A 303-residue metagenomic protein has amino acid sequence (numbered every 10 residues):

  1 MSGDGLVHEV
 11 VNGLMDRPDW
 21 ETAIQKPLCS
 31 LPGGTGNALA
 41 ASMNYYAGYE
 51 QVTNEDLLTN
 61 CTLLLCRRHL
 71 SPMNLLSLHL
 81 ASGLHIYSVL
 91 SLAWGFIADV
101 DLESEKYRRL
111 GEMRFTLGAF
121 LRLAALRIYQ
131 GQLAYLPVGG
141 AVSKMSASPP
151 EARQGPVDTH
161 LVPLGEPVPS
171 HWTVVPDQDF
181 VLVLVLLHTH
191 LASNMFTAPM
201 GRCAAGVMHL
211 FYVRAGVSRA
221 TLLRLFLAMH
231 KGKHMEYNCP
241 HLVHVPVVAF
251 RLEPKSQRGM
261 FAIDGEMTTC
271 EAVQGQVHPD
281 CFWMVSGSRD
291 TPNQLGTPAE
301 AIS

Functional and structural regions predicted by a protein language model:
M1-G3: Periplasmic-binding protein-like
L6-H8, N12-H188: Catalytic core of DAGKc-family lipid kinases
V175-D177, N194-S303: ATP/nucleoside-binding phosphotransfer catalytic cores, i.e., glycine-rich phosphate-binding loops
